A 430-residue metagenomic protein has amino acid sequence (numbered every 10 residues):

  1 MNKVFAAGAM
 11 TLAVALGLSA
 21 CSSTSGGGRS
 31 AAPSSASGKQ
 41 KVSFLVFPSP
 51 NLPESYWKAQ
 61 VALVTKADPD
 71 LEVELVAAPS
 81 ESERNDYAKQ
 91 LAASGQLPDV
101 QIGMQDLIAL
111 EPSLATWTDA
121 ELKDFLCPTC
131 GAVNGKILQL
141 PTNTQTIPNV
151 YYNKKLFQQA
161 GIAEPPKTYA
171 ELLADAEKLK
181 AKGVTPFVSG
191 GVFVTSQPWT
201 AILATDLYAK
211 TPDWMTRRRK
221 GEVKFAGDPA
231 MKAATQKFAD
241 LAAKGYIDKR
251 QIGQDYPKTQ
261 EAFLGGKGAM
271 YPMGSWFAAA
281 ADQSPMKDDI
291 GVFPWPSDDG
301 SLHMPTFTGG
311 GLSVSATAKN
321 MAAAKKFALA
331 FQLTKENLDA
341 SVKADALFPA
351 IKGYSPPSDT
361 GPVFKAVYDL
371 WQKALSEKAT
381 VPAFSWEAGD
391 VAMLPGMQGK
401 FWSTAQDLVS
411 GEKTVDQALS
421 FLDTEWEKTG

Functional and structural regions predicted by a protein language model:
M1-S43, T424-G430: Short, low-complexity disordered leader/linker segments with a strong preference for bacterial N-terminal type II
S37-P50, L71-V76, L138-Q139, T185-F187: Short, well-ordered beta-strand elements
A62-A132, Q158-A160, K167, A262 (+2 more regions): Extracytoplasmic "Venus flytrap"/periplasmic binding protein-like
P98-D99, E121-K155, T185-P186, L302-M304 (+1 more regions): A structural signal for short loop-to-beta-strand junctions that line the ligand-binding cleft of periplasmic/secreted
P128-P165, G191-R219, T306-S313, G396-A405: Periplasmic solute-binding protein
P141-T142, V367-W426: C-terminal capping/gating helix-and-loop segments adjacent to ligand/active sites or protein-protein/ligand interfaces
K220-Q251: Glycine-centered hinge/linker elements that transmit conformational signals in sensory and ligand-binding systems
W276-A280, D298, G310-P395: Mature extracytoplasmic/periplasmic domains
